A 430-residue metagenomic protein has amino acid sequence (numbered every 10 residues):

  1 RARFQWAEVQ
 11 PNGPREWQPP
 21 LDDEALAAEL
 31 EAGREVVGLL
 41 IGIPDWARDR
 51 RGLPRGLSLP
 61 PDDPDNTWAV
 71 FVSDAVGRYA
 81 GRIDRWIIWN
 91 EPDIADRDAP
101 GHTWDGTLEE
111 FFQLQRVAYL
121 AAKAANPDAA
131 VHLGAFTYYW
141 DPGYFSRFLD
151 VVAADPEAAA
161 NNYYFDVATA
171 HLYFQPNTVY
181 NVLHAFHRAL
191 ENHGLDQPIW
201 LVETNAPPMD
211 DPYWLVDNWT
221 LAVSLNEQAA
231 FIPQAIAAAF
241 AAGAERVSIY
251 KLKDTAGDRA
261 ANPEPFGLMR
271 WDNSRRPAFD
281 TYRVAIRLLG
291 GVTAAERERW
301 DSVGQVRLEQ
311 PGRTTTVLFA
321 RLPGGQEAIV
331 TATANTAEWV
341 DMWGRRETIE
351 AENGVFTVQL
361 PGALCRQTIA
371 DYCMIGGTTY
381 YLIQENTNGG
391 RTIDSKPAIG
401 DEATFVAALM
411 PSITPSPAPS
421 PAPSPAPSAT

Functional and structural regions predicted by a protein language model:
R1-A2, V36-L40, D84-I88, V131-G134 (+3 more regions): Hydrophobic faces of well-ordered beta-strands that scaffold small-molecule active sites in alpha/beta enzyme cores
R1-E8, E24-I41: Catalytic domains of carbohydrate-active enzymes, especially glycoside hydrolases
F4-V9, G42-W46, N90-A95, F136-D141 (+5 more regions): Solvent-exposed loop/turn segments at secondary-structure junctions within structured extracellular/periplasmic domains
N12, L21, R48-D166, H171-N192 (+3 more regions): Active-site cleft segment of glycoside hydrolase catalytic domains centered on the general acid/base Glu
M209-R283, R297-S302, P311-G312: Aromatic/acidic polysaccharide-binding cleft in carbohydrate-active enzymes
R299-G344: Carbohydrate-binding surface patches
T331, T404, A408-T430: Ser/Thr-rich, Proline-interspersed low-complexity disordered segments
A351-I413: C-terminal beta-strand-rich structural cap/linker in extracellular carbohydrate-active enzymes
